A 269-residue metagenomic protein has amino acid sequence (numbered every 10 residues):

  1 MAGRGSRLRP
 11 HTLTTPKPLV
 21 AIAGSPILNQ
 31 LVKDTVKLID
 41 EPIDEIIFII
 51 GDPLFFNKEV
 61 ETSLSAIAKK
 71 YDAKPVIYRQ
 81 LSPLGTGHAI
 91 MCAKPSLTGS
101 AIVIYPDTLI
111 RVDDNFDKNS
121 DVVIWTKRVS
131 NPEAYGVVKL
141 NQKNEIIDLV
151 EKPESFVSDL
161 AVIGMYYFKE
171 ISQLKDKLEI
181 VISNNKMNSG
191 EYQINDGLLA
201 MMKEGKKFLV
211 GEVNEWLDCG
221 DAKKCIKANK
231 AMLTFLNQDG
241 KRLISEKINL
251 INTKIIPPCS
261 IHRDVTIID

Functional and structural regions predicted by a protein language model:
M1, I50, Y105, T126-K127: Short beta-strand/turn micro-motifs composed of small residues that flank or help shape donor/cofactor-binding pockets
R4, D107-T108: Active-site metal-binding loops of divalent metal-dependent hydrolases
G5-P10, E133: Short N-terminal binding/cap micro-motifs at the start of the first secondary-structure element
R7, L13, A21, S25-I104 (+1 more regions): Conserved N-terminal catalytic core of the sugar/cofactor nucleotidyltransferase
L19, V138-L140, V210: A structural signal for short hydrophobic beta-strand segments in well-ordered beta-sheet cores
F48, V103, V122-W125, V210: Structural beta-sheet core signal
L109-N185: Conserved core of the sugar-phosphate nucleotidyltransferase
I180-D269: Left-handed beta-helix
